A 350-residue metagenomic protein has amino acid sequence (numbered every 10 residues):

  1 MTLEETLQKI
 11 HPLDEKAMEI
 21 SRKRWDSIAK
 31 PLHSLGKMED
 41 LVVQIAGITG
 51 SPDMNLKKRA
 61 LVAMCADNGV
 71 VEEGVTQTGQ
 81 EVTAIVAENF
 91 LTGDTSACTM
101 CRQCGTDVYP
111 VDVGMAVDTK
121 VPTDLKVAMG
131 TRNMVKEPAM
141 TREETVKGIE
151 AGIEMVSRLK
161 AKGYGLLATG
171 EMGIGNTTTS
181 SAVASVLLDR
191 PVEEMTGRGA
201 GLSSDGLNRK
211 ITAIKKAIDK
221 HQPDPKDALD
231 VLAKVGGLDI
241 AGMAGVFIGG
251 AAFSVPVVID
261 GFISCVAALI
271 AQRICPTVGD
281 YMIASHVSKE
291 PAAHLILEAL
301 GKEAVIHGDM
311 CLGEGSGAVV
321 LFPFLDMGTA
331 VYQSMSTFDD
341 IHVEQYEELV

Functional and structural regions predicted by a protein language model:
T2-V350: N-terminal loops that bind phosphate or other acidic moieties and the adjacent beta-alpha structural core
